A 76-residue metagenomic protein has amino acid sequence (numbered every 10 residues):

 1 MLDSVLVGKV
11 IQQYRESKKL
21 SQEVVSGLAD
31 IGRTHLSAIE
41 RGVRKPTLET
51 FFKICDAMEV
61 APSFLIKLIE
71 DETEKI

Functional and structural regions predicted by a protein language model:
M1-S17: A short, Lys/Arg-rich alpha-helix, primarily the initiator
Q12, E23, F52: Residues within the helices of the helix-turn-helix
R15, S26, C55: The alpha-helix within a helix-turn-helix
K19-A38: Short alpha-helical DNA-recognition segment
E40, T50, M58: DNA major-groove recognition helix of helix-turn-helix
V43-K53: Short, basic-rich loop-to-helix N-cap that marks the start of a DNA-contacting helix
D56, F64-I76: Short, charged recognition helix plus adjacent turn of helix-turn-helix-like nucleic-acid-binding domains
